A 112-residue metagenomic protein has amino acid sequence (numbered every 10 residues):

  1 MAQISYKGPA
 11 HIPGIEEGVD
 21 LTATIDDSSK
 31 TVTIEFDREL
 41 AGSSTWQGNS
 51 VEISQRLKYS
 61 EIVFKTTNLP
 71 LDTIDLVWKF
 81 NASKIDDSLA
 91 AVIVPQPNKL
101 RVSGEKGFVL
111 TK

Functional and structural regions predicted by a protein language model:
Q3-D75, K79-K84, Q96-K112: Central antiparallel beta-sheet cores of small beta-barrel/beta-sandwich binding domains
